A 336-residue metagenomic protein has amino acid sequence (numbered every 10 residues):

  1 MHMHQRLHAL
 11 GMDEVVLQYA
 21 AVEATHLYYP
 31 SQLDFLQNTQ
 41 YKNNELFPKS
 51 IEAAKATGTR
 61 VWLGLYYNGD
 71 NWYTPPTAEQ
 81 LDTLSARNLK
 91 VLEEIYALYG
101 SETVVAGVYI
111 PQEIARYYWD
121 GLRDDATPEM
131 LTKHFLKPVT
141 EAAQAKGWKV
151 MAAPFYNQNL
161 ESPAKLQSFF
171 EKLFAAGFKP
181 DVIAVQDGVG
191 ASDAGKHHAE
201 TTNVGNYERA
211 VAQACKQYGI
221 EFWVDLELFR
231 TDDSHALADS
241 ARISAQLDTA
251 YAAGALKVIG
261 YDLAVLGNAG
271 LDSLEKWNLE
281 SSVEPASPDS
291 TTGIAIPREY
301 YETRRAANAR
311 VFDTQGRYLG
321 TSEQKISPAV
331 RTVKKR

Functional and structural regions predicted by a protein language model:
M1, Y29-N43, T74-A86, P111-E129 (+3 more regions): The substrate-binding groove and active-site-proximal loops of carbohydrate-active enzymes, especially glycoside
H2-N71, D124-A152, A199-A214: Aromatic-lined substrate-binding rim segments of carbohydrate-active enzymes
R6, Y41-T57, T77-G107, F169-G177 (+1 more regions): An active-site-proximal structural segment forming one wall of the substrate-binding cleft that immediately precedes
V15, A106, P180-E200, A210 (+1 more regions): Substrate-binding cleft of secreted/luminal carbohydrate-active enzymes
A20-V22, Y66-D70, I110-A115, W148 (+4 more regions): Active-site beta-loop-alpha junctions enriched in small/polar residues
Y66-N71, V91-A126, D181-V185, I259: Active-site groove signature of glycoside hydrolases
G121-A152, Q158-D232, N278: Glycoside hydrolase catalytic-domain groove-lining segments
T291-R336: C-terminal outer-membrane/trafficking sorting elements
